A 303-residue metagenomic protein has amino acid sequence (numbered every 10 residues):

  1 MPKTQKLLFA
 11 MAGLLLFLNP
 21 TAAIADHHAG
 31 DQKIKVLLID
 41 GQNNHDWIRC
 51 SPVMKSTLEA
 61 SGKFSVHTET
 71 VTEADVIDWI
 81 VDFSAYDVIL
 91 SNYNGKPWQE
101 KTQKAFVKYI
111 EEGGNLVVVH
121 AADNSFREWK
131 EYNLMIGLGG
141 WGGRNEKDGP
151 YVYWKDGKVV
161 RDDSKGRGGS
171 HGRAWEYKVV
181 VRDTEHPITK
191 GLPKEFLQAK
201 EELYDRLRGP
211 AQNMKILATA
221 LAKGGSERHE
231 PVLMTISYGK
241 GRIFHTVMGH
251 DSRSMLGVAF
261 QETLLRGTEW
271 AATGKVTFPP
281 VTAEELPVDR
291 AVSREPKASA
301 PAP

Functional and structural regions predicted by a protein language model:
M1-Q5: N-terminal secretory signal peptides that target proteins for export/translocation
L8-P20: Bacterial N-terminal signal peptides
T21-A25: Sec/Tat signal peptide C-region and signal peptidase I cleavage site
D26-I34, A60, T70, V81 (+3 more regions): Extracellular ligand-binding/catalytic regions of CAZymes and related secreted enzymes and adhesion modules
H27, K33-F126: Helical hinge/lid and interdomain linker segments adjacent to catalytic or ligand-binding clefts that mediate domain
H28, E59, S65, K155-G239 (+1 more regions): Catalytic beta-strand/loop cores that center a nucleophilic Ser/Cys/Thr and support acyl-enzyme chemistry
G41-N44, S164-R167, A174-E176, L221-A222 (+1 more regions): Active-site rim elements
K96-P187: A glycine-rich, often tryptophan-bearing local segment used as a flexible ligand/cofactor-contacting loop or short
